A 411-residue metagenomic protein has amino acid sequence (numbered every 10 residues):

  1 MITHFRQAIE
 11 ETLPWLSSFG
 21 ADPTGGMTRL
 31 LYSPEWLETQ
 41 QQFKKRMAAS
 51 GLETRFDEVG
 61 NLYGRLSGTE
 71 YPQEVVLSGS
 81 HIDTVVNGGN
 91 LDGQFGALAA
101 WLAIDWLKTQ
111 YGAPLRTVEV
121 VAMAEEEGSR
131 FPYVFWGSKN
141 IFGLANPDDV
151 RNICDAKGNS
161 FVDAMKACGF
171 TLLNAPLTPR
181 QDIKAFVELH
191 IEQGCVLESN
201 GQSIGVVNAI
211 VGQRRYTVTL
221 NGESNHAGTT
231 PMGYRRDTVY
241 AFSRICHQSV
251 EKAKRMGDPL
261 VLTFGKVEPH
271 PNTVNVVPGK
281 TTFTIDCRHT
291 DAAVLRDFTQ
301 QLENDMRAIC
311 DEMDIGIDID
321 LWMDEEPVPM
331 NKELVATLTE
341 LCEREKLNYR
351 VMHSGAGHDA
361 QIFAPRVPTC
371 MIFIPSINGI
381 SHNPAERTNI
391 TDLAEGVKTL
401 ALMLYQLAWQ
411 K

Functional and structural regions predicted by a protein language model:
I2-S33, A124, H382: N-terminal capping segment at the start of a domain
I9, W15, D22, G79-S80 (+2 more regions): Zn-dependent metallopeptidase/amidohydrolase metal-coordination segment
A21-S67: A non-catalytic alpha/beta surface segment that caps or lines the substrate-entry region of metallo-dependent hydrolase
R29-Y32, T263-N272, T284-T290, G316-V335 (+1 more regions): A short beta-alpha structural unit
K44-A48, E53, Y63-K166, E395: Active-site metal-coordination/substrate-binding segment of hydrolases, especially metallo-dependent peptidases
D57, A113-T117, L173-P179, T229 (+4 more regions): Flexible, glycine/charged-enriched surface loops at secondary-structure junctions
S78, G88-E127, R214-L220, H226-K252 (+3 more regions): Alpha-helical metal-binding/catalytic segments enriched in His/Glu/Asp
E126, R130-A292: Midchain, well-structured core segments that form catalytic/ion-binding scaffolds
